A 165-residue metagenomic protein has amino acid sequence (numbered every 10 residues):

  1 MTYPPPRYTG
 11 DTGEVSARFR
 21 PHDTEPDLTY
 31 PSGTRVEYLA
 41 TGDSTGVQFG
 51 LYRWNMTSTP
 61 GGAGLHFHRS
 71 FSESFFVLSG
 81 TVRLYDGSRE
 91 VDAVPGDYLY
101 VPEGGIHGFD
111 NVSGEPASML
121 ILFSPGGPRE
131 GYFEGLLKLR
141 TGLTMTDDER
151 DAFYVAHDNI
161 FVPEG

Functional and structural regions predicted by a protein language model:
M1-A40: Long, hydrophobic/aromatic N-terminal blocks
Y3-E14, L122, G126-L143: A hydrophobic/aromatic-rich effector-binding and dimerization subdomain of bacterial HTH-type transcriptional regulators
P21, S88-I106: Short acidic-glycine-tyrosine-enriched beta hairpin
E25-L65, F71-S72: A short glycine-rich, His/Asp/Glu-containing loop-to-beta-strand
R53-S58, F67-D86, L122-S124: Short, conserved beta-strand element in jelly-roll/cupin
R83, E103-E130: Ligand-binding loop in jelly-roll beta-barrel domains
E134-G165: Acidic/histidine-enriched, glycine/proline-rich intrinsically disordered or flexible terminal extensions
